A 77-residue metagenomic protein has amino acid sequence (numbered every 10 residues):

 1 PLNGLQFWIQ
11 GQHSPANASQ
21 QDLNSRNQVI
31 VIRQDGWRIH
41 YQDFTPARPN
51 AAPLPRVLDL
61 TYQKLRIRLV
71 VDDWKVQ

Functional and structural regions predicted by a protein language model:
P1-Q6: Long, charge-dense
F7-Q77: Gly/Pro-enriched, hydrophobic low-complexity segments that function as extracytoplasmic propeptides/linkers
